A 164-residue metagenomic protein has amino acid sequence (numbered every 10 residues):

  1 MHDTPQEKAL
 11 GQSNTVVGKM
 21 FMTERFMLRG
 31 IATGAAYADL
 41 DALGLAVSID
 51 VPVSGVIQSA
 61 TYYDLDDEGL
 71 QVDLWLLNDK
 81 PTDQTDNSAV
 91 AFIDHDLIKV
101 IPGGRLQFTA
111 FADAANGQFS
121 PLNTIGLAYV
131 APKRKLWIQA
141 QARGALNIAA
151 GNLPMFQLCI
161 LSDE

Functional and structural regions predicted by a protein language model:
P5-E164: Surface-exposed, low-hydrophobicity beta-strand/loop segments enriched in small/polar/acidic residues
